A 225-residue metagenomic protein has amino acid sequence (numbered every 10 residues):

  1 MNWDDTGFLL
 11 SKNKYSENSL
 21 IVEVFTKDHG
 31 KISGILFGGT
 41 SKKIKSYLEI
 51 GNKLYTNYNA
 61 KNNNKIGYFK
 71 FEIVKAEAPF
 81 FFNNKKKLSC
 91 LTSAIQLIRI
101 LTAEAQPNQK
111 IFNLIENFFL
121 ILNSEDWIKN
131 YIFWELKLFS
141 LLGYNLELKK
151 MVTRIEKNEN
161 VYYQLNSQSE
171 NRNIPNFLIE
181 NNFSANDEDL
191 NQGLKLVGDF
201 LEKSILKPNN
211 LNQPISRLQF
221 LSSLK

Functional and structural regions predicted by a protein language model:
M1-S19, F25-K225: Non-catalytic alpha-helical scaffolds and adjoining flexible linkers that form interface surfaces for assembly
